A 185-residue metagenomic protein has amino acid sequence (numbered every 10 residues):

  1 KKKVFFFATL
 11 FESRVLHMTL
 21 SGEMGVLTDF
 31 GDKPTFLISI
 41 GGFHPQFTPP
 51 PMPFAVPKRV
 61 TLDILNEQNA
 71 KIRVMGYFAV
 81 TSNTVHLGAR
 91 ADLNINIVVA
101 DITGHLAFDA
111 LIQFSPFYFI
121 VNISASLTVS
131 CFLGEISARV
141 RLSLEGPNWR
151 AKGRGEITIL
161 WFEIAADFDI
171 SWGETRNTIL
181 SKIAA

Functional and structural regions predicted by a protein language model:
K1-A185: Extended assembly/interaction regions that build large supramolecular complexes
